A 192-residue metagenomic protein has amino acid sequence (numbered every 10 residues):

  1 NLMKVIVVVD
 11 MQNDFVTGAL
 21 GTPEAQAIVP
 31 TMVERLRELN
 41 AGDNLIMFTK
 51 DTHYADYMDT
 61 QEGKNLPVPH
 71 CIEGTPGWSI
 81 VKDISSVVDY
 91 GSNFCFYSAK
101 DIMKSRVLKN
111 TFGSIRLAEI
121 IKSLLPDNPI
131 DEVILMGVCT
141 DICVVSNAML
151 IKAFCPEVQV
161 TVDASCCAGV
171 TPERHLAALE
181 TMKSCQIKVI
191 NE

Functional and structural regions predicted by a protein language model:
N1-R106, D127-D131, E157-T161, V170-N191: Active-site acidic carboxylates
L36-R37, I121-P126, K152: Generic structural signal for well-ordered alpha-helical scaffold segments
T49-T52, N110, V138, S165-C166: Active-site-proximal beta-strand/loop segments in catalytic clefts of secreted hydrolases
D59-T60, L117-E119, S146-N147, E173-R174: Short, well-ordered secondary-structure micro-motifs
L108-D127: Alpha-helical scaffold elements lining the catalytic groove of polysaccharide deacetylases
S114, C167-T171: Short, small-residue-enriched loops and turns at beta-alpha junctions that line or gate enzyme active sites
D131-C143, V162-C167: Glycine-rich anion-binding loop/nest that anchors nucleotide
V144-A153: Short Gly/Thr/Asp-enriched flexible loops that form oxyanion-binding sites at enzyme active sites
